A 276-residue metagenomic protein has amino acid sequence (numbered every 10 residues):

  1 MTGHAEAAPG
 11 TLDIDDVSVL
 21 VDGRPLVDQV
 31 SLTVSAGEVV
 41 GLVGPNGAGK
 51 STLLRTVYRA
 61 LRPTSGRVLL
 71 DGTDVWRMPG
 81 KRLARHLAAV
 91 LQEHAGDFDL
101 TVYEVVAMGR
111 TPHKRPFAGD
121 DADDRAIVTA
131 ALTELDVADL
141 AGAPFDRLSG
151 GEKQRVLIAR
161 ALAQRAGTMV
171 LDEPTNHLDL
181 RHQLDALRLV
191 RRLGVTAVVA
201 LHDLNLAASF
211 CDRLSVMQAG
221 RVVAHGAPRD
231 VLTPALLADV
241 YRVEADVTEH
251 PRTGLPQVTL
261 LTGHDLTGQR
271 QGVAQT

Functional and structural regions predicted by a protein language model:
V43-P45: The feature captures the beta-strand-to-loop junction immediately N-terminal to the Walker
Y58: Helix-to-loop junction immediately C-terminal to a conserved catalytic motif
G66-D74, L83: Conserved ABC transporter NBD signature motif
A107, A122-L140: Conserved ABC ATPase "signature" region
M169-E173, L178: Catalytic Walker B motif of ABC-type/P-loop ATPase nucleotide-binding domains
P234, A238-T276: ABC ATPase nucleotide-binding domains
